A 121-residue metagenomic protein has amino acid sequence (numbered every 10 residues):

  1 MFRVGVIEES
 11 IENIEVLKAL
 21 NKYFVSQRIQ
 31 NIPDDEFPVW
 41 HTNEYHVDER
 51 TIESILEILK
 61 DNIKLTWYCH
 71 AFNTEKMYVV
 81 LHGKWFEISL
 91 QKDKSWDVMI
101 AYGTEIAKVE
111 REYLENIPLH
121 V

Functional and structural regions predicted by a protein language model:
M1-K94, H120-V121: Terminal targeting/leader modules
E87-V121: Acidic, proline/glycine-rich low-complexity IDRs
